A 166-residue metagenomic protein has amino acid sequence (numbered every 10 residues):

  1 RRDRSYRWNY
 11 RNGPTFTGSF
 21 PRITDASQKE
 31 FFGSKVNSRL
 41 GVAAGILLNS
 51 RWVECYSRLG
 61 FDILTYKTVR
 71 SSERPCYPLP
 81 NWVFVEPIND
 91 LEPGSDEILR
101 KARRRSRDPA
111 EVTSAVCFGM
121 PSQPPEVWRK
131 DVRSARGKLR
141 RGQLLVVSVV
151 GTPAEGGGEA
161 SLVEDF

Functional and structural regions predicted by a protein language model:
R1-F31, V112, V116-E126: An N-cap/entry alpha-helix motif that binds or orients negatively charged groups
T15-F16, G45, S50-F166: Active-site entrance/lid segments in N-terminal catalytic domains of soluble metabolic enzymes
G18-G41, R129-G137, R141-G142: N-terminal amphipathic alpha-helix/helix-capping segment at the start of soluble metabolic enzymes
